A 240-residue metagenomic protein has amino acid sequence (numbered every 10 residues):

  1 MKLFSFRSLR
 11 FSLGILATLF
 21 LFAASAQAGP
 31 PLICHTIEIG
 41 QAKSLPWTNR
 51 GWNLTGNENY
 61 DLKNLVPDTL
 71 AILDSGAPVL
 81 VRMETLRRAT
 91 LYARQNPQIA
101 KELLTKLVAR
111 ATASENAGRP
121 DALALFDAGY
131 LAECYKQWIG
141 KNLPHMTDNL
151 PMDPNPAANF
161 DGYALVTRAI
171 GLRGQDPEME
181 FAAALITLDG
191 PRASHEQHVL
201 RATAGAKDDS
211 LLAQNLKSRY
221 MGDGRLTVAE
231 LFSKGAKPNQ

Functional and structural regions predicted by a protein language model:
K2-L13: Bacterial N-terminal signal peptides that target proteins for export
S12-A23: Bacterial N-terminal signal peptides
Q27-R87: N-terminal leader/linker segments that initiate helical-solenoid repeat arrays
P46-T48, A71-Y92, A117-D148, Q175-G190 (+1 more regions): Amphipathic alpha-helical repeat scaffolds of TPR domains
D61-D68, V81-T85, N96-L103, L107 (+3 more regions): Structural recognition of alpha-solenoid helical scaffolds
I99-S114, N142-G171, A193-A206, A229-K237: Alpha-helical repeat scaffolds
R219-G222, K234-N239: Long, ordered, amphipathic alpha-helical scaffolds
